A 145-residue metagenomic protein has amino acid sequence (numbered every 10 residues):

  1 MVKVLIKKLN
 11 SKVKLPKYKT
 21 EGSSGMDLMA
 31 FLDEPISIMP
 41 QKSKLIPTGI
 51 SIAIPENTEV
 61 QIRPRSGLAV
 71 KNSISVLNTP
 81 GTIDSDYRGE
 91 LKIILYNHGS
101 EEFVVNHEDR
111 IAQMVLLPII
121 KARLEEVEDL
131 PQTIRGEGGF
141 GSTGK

Functional and structural regions predicted by a protein language model:
M1-K145: DUTPase catalytic domain/fold
